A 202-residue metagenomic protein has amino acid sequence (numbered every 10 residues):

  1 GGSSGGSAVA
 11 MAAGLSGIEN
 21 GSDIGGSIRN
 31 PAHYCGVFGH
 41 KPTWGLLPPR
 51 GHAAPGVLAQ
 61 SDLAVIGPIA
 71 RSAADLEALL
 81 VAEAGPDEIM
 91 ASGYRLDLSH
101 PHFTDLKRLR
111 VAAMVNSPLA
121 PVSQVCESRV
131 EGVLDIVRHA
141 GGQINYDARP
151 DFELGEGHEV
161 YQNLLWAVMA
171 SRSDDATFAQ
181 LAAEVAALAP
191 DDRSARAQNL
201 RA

Functional and structural regions predicted by a protein language model:
G1-E83: Short glycine/serine-rich loop segments
A82-A202: Amidase signature
